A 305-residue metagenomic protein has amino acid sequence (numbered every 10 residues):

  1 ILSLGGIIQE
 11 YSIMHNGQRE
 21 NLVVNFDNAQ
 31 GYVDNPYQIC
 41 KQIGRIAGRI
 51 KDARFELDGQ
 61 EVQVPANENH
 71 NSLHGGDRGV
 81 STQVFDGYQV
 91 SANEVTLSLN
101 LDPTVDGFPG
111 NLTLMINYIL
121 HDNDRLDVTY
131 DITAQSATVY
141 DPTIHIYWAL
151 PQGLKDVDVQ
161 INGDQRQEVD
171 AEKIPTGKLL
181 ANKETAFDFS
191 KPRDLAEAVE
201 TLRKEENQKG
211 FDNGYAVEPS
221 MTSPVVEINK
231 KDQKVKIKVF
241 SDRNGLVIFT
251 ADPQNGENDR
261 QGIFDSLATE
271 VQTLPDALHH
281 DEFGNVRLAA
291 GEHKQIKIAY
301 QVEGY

Functional and structural regions predicted by a protein language model:
L2-Y305: An exposed, glycine/acidic-rich loop-and-rim segment of catalytic or binding clefts
